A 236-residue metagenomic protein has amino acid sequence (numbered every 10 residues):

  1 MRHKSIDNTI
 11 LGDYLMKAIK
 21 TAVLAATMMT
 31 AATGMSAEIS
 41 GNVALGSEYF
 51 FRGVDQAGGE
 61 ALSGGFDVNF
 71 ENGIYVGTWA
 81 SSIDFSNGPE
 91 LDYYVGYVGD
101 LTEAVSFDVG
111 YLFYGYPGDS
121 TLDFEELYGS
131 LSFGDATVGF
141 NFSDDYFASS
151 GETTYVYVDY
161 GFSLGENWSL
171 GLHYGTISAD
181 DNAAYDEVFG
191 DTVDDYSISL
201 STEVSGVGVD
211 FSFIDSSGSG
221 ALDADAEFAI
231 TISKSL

Functional and structural regions predicted by a protein language model:
R2-A26, A32-L236: Outer-membrane beta-barrel proteins
